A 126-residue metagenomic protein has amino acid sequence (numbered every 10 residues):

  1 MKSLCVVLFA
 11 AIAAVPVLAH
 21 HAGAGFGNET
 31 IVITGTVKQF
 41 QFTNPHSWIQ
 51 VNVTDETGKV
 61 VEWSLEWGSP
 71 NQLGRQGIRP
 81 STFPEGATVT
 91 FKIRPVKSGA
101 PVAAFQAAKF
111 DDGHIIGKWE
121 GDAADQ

Functional and structural regions predicted by a protein language model:
M1-L4: Positively charged n-region of N-terminal signal peptides that target proteins for export
V15-A19: Sec/Tat signal peptide C-region and signal peptidase I cleavage site
H20-G27: Cleaved targeting-peptide boundary
G35-V37: Conserved hydrophobic positions within beta-strands
T43-V53: Short aromatic-glycine-enriched beta-strand elements
W67-R75: Short, structured beta-strand/loop micro-motifs enriched in basic residues and often containing a Trp
R75-T90: Short nucleic-acid-contacting surface segments enriched for D/E, G, S/T with interspersed K/R
V96-E120: OB-fold/S1-family single-stranded nucleic acid-binding modules
